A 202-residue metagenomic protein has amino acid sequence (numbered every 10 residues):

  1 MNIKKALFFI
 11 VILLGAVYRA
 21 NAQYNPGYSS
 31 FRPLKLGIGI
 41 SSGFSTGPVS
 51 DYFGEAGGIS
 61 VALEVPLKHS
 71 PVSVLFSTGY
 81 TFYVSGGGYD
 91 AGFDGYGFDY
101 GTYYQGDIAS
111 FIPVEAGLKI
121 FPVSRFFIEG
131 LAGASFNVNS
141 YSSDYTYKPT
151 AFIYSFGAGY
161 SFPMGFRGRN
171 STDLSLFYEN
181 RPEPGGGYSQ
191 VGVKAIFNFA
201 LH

Functional and structural regions predicted by a protein language model:
M1-G27, A195: Bacterial Sec-dependent N-terminal signal peptides
N21-T81, Y188-G192, N198-H202: Short glycine/proline- and aromatic-enriched beta-strand/turn motifs that initiate or cap beta-hairpins
Y24, F31, Y154-H202: Predominantly the C-terminal beta-signal and adjacent terminal strand-loop region of outer-membrane beta-barrel
L36, E55-V61, S110-A116, A134 (+2 more regions): Hydrophobic, lipid-facing positions within transmembrane beta-strands of outer-membrane proteins
L36-I40, V74-T78, A116-L118, I128-A132 (+3 more regions): Membrane-embedded beta-strand positions of outer-membrane beta-barrel proteins
F44-D51, G79-F111, F136-T150, T172-L174 (+1 more regions): Flexible, solvent-exposed loop segments that connect beta-strands
L67-P71, I120-F126, F162-F166, F199-L201: Outer-membrane beta-barrel strand-turn architecture
P122, F127, L131-Y141: Internal catalytic-core helix/loop-beta-alpha segment that presents or stabilizes conserved functional determinants
